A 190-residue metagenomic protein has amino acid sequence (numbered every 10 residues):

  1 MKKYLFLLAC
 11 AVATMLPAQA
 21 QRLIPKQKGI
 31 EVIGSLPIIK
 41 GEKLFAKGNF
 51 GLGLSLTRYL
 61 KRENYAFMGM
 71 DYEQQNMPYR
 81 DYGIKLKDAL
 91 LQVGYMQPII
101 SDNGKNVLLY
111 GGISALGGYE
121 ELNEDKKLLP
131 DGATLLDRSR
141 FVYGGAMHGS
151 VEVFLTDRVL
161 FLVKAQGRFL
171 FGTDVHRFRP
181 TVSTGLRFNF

Functional and structural regions predicted by a protein language model:
M1-Q27: Cleavable N-terminal export/targeting peptides
Y4, R22-I30, R62-A66, K105-G111 (+3 more regions): Outer-envelope beta-barrel architecture signal
Q19-G69, R187-N189: Short glycine/proline- and aromatic-enriched beta-strand/turn motifs that initiate or cap beta-hairpins
G29, Q92, F178-F190: Outer-membrane beta-barrel "beta-signal"
S35-I38, N76-P78, P130-L135, Q166-F169: Extracytoplasmic loops and strand-loop junctions of Gram-negative outer membrane beta-barrel proteins
K43-G48, Y82-D88, T134-F141, D174-R179: Replace "Gram-negative outer membrane beta-barrel proteins" with "bacterial and organellar outer membrane beta-barrel
L52-L54, L91-Y95, M147-G149, V153 (+1 more regions): Membrane-embedded beta-strands of outer-membrane beta-barrel proteins, especially the hydrophobic/small aromatic
S55-P130, V159, F188-F190: Gram-negative (and chloroplast) outer-membrane scaffold detector with strong preference for beta-barrel transmembrane
